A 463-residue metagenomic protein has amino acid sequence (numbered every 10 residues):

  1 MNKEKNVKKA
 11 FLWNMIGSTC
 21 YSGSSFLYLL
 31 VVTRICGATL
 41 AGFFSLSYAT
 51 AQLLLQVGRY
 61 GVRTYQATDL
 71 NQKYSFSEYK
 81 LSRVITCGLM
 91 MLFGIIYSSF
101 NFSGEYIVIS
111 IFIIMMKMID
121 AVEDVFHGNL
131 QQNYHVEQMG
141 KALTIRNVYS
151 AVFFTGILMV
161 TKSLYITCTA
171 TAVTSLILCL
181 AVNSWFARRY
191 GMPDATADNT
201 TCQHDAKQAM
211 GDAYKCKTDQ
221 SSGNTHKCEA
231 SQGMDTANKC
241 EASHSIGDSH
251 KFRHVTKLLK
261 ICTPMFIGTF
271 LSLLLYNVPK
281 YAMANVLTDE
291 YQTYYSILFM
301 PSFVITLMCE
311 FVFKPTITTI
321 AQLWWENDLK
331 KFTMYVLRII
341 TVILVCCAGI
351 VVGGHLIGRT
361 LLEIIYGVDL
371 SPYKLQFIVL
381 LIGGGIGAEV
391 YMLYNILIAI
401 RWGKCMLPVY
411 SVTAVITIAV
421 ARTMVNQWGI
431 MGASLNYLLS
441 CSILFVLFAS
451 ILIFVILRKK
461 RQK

Functional and structural regions predicted by a protein language model:
M1-G23, T64-A67, N71-S77, Y106 (+9 more regions): N-terminal membrane topogenesis motif
E4-K8, T64-Y74, I119-I145, Y165 (+1 more regions): Membrane-interface junctions at transmembrane-helix termini in multi-pass inner-membrane proteins
N6-S22, S47, L53-S99, G104 (+2 more regions): Membrane-water interface segments that mark the loop-to-transmembrane alpha-helix transition
N6-Y60, M91, I95, N147 (+6 more regions): Signature of the first transmembrane helix
A10-S25, L29, R146, T167-V182 (+4 more regions): Transmembrane helical elements of multi-pass membrane transporters/channels
C36-A41, S99-I113, D289-E290, H355-A388 (+1 more regions): Interfacial segments at transmembrane-helix termini and the short loops linking adjacent helices
L55-Y74, Q132, L298, S302-N327 (+1 more regions): Helix-loop junctions and terminal segments of transmembrane helices in multi-pass membrane transport/translocation
I107-I114, K141-M192, I261, F299 (+2 more regions): Hydrophobic alpha-helical transmembrane segments
